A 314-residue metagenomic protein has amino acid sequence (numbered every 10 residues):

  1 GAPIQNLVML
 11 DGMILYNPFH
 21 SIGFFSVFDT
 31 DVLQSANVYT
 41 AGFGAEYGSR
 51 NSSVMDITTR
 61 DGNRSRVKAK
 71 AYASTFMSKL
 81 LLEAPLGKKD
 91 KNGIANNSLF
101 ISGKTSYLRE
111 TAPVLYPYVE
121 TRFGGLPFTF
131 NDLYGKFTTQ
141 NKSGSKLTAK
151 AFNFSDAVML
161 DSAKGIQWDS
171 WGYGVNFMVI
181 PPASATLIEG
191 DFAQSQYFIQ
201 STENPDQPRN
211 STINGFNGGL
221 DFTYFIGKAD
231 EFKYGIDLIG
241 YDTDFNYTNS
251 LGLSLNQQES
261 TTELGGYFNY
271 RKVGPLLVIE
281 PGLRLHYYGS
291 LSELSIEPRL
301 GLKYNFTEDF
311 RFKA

Functional and structural regions predicted by a protein language model:
M13-Y39, G125: Short acidic/polar hinge/loop motifs at secondary-structure boundaries that mediate gating or recognition
G23-D29, V38-A41, E46-A69, L80 (+1 more regions): N-terminal periplasmic accessory domains that precede and gate Gram-negative outer-membrane beta-barrel machines
F25-V27, K70-Y72, F123-T129, A163-D169 (+3 more regions): Replace "Gram-negative outer membrane beta-barrel proteins" with "bacterial and organellar outer membrane beta-barrel
T40, T59-D61, A73-M77, L86 (+6 more regions): Transmembrane beta-strands of outer-membrane beta-barrel pores
T59, A84-L86, T139-N141, V179-P181 (+5 more regions): Residue-level signature of outer-membrane beta-barrel architecture
F76-Y107, Y118-A157, G165-E189, Y224-F232: Transmembrane beta-barrel wall of Gram-negative outer-membrane proteins
Q167-G174, P181, S201, Q207-V278: Outer-membrane beta-barrel transmembrane domain signature of Gram-negative proteins, especially the mid-to-C-terminal
G227-E231, E259-A314: Structural signature of Gram-negative outer-membrane beta-barrels, strongest in the C-terminal barrel of TonB-dependent
